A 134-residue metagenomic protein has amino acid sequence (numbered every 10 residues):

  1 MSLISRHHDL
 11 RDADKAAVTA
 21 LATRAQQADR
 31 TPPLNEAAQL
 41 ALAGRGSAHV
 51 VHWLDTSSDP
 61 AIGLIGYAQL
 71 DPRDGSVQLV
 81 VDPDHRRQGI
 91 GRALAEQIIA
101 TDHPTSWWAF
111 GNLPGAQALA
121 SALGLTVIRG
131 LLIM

Functional and structural regions predicted by a protein language model:
M1-L40: Short amphipathic alpha-helix that is part of the acyltransferase structural core
S5, V77-L79: Short, well-ordered strand-loop elements centered on a beta-strand within folded domains, enriched for acidic residues
V18, L79-V81: Long, contiguous hydrophobic alpha-helical segments, chiefly transmembrane helices and signal peptides
A41-G66: Conserved beta-hairpin
I65-L70, L79: Conserved GNAT-family N-acetyltransferase fold
P72-S76, P83-M134: Acyl-donor-binding surface of acyltransferase catalytic domains
